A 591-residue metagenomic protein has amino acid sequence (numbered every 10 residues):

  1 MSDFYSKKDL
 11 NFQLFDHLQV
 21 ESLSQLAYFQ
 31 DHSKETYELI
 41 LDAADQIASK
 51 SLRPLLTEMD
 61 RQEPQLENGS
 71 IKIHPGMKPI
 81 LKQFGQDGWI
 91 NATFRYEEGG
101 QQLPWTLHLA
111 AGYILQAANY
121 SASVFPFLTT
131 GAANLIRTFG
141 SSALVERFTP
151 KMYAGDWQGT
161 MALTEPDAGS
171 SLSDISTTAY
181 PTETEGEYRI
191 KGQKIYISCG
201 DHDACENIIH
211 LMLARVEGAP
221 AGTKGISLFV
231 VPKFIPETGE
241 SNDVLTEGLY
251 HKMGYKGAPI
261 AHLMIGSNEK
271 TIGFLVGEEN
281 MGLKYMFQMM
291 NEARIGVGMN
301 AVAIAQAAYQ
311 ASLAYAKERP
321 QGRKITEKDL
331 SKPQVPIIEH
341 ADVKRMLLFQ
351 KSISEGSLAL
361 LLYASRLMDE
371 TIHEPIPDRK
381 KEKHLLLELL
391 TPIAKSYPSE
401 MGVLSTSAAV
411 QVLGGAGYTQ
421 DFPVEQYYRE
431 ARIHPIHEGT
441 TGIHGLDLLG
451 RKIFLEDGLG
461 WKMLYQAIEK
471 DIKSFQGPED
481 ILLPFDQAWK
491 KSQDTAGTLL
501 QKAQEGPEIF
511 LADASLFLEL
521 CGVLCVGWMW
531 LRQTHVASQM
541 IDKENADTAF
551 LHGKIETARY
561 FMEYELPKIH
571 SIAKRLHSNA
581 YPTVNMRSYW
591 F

Functional and structural regions predicted by a protein language model:
M1-S123, A143, R147, D369 (+1 more regions): Amphipathic, small/basic residue-rich leader segments at the start of a protein or domain
Y5, Y255, Y363, L385-M463 (+1 more regions): Alpha-helix capping/hinge segments and adjacent helical runs
M77, L128-T129, G140-T177, P181 (+5 more regions): Internal maturation/activation junctions in enzymes
A132, S141-F148, E438-T440, L448-K491: A structural-propensity feature for long, helix-poor, extended segments
E187, K191-S241: A short core secondary-structure module
Y196, F234-E247, K252, P259-A293 (+2 more regions): A glycine-rich, basic-preceded beta-loop-alpha segment at the flavin cofactor/substrate interface of flavin-utilizing
E355-A394, G497-A512, Q533-A549: C-terminal helix-coil-helix/basic helical segment that borders enzyme active sites and/or dimer interfaces and provides
L455, D471-F591: C-terminal amphipathic alpha-helical interaction region
